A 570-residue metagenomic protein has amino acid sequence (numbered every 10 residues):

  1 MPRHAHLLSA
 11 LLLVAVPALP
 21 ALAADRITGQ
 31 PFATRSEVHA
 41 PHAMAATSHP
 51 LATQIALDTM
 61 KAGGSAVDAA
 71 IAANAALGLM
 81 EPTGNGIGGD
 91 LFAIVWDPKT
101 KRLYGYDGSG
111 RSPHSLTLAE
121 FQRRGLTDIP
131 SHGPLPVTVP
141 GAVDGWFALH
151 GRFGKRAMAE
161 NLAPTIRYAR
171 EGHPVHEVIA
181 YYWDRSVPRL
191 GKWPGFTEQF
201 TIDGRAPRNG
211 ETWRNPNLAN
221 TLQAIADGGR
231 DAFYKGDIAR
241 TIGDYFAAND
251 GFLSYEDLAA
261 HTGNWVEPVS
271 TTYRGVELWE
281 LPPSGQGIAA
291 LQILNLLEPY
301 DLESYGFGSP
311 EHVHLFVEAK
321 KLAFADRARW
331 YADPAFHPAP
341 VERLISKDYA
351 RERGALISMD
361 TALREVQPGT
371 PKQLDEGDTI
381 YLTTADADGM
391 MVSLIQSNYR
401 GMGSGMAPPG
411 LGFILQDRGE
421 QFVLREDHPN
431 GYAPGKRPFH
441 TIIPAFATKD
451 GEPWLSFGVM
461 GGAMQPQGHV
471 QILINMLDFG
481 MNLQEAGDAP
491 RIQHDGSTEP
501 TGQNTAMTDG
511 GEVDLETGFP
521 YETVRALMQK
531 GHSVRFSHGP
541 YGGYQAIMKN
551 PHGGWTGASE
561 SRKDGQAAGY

Functional and structural regions predicted by a protein language model:
M1-S9: Bacterial N-terminal signal peptides that target proteins for export
S9-P20: Bacterial N-terminal signal peptides
A24-Q54, A66-G228, F233-K235, A239-G285 (+3 more regions): Noncatalytic scaffold domains of N-terminal-nucleophile
T59-M60, D144-R152, G228-K235, R240 (+1 more regions): Alpha-helical support elements that line or immediately flank enzyme active sites and cofactor-binding pockets
L79-T83, G89-Y104, F252-S254, M390-L455 (+3 more regions): Active-site rim segments in enzyme catalytic domains, especially the processed small/beta chain of N-terminal
W265, E376-T379, H440-I442: Short, small/polar residue-rich loop motifs at catalytic or cofactor-binding pockets
P299-N398, G410-L411, R418, H538: Internal maturation/activation junctions in enzymes
D388, K436, H469, D478-G539: Extended C-terminal subregions enriched in glycine
